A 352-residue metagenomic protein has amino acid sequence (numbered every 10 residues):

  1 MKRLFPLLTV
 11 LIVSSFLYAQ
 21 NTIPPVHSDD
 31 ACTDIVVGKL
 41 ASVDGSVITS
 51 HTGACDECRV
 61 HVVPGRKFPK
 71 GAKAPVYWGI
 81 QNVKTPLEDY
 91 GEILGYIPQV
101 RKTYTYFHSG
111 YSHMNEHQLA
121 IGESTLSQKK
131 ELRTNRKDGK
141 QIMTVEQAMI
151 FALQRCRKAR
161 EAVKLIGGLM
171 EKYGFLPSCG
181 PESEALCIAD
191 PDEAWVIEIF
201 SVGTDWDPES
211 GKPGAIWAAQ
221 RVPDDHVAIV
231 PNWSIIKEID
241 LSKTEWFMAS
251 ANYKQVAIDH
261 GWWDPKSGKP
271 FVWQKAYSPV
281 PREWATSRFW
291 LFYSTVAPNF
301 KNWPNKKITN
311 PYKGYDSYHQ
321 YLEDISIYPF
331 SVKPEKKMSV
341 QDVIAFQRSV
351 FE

Functional and structural regions predicted by a protein language model:
M1-N21: Bacterial Sec-dependent N-terminal signal peptides
L4, V13-S14, T286, Y293 (+3 more regions): Intrinsically disordered, low-complexity segments enriched in Ser/Pro/Gly/Ala and basic residues
L11, I166-M170, V350: Alpha-helix boundary/capping residues
N21-V145, L165-Y318, K333-E335: A contiguous strand-loop segment
M149-R155: Short, well-ordered beta-strand elements within core beta-sheets of diverse protein domains
D316-E352: Long, well-ordered mid-to-C-terminal structural blocks that present hydrophobic/aromatic surfaces
